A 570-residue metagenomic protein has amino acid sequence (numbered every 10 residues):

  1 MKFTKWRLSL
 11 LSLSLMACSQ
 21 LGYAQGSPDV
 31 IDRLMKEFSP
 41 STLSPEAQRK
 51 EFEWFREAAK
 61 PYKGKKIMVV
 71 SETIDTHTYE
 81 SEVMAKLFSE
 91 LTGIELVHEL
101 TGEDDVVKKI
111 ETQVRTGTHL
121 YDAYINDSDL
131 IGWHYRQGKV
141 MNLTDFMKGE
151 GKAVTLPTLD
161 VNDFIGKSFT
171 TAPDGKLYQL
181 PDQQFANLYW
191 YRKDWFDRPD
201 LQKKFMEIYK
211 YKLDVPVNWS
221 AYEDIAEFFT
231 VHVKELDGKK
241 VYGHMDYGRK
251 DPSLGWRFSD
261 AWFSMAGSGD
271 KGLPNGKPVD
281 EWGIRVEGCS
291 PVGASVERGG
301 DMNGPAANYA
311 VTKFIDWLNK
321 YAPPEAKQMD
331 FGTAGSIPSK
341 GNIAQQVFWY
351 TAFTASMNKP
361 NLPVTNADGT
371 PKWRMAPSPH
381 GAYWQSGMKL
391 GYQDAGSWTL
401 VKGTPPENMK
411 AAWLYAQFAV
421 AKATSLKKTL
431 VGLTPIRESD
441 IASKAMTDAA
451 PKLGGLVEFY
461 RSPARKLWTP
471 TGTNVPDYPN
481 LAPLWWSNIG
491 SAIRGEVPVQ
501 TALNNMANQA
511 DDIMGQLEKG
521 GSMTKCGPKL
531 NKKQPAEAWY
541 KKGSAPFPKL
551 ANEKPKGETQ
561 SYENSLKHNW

Functional and structural regions predicted by a protein language model:
P28-P61, S128-L188, K372-S378, L550-W570: Hinge/lid segment of periplasmic solute-binding proteins
L43-S44, R49-F52, G64-V83, F185: Extracytoplasmic "Venus flytrap"
F52-A58, D75-G93, W190, D194 (+1 more regions): Short, polar/charged alpha-helical segment
F52-E53, P371-H380, T429-I493, M523-K554 (+2 more regions): Long, aromatic- and glycine/proline-rich binding clefts that accommodate carbohydrate-like moieties
K86-D163, R198-D200, K204-M206, I337 (+2 more regions): Extracytoplasmic "Venus flytrap"/periplasmic binding protein-like
S128-K148, D163-Y211, E223, D246-S295 (+2 more regions): Periplasmic solute-binding protein
T171, G175, N319-P324, T333 (+5 more regions): Extracytoplasmic/periplasmic substrate-recognition and gating elements
A221-E227, S264-Q328, S378: Glycine-centered hinge/linker elements that transmit conformational signals in sensory and ligand-binding systems
